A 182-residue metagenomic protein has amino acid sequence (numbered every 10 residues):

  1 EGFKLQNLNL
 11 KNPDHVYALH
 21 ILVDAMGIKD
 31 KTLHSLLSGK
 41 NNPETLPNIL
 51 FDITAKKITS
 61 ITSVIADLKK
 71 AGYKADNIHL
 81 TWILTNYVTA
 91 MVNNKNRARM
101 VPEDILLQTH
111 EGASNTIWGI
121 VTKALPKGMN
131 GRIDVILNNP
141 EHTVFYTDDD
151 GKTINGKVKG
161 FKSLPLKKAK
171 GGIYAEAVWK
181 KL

Functional and structural regions predicted by a protein language model:
E1-K4, L8, I83-Y87, L137-P140: Short loop/turn segments at strand-loop or loop-helix junctions that form parts of catalytic or ligand-binding pockets
E1-N48, I58-S60: Conserved substrate/cofactor phosphate-moiety recognition/catalytic segment in nucleotide-dependent phosphotransferases
A25-H34, I61-I65, E103-I120: Well-ordered, non-membrane alpha-helical segments in soluble/globular domains
P47-N48, D76-H79, G131-R132: Residue-level recognition of the N-termini of beta-strands and the immediately preceding loop/turn
D52-K56, I61, Y73-N93: Conserved phosphate-donor/acceptor-positioning beta-strand/loop module used by diverse small-molecule
L68-A71: N-terminal small/hydrophobic-rich alpha-helical segments that act as secretion/targeting modules
N86-L182: Conserved GTP-binding G-domain of TRAFAC-class P-loop NTPases and closely related GTPase folds
